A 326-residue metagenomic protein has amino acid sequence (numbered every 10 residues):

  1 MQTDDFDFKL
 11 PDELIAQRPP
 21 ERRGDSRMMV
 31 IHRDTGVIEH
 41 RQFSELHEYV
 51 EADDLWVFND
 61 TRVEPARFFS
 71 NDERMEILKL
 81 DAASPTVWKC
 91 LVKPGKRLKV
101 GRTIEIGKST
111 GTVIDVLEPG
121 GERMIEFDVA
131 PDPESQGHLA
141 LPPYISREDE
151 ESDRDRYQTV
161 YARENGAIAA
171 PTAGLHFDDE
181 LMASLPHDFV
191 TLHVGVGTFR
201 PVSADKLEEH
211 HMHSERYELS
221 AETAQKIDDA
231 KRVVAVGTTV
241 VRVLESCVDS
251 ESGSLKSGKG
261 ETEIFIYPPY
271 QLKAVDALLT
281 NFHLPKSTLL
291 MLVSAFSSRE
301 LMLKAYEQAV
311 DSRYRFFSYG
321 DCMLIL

Functional and structural regions predicted by a protein language model:
M1-L326: Surface-exposed, charge/polar-rich loops and edge strands
